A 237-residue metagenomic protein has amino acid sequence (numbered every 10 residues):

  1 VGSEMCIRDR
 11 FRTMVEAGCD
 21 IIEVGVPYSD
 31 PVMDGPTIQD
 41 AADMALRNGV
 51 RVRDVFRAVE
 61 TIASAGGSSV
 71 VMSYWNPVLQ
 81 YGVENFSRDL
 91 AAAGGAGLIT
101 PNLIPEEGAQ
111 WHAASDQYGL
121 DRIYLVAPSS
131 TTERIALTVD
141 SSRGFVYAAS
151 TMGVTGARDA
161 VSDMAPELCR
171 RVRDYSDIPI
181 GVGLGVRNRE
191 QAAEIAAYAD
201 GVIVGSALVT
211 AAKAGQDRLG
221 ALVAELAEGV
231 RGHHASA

Functional and structural regions predicted by a protein language model:
V1-I7: Short, small-residue-biased leader/transition segments that mark boundaries at the very start of proteins
R8-M14, S130-D140, V182, V186-V202: Catalytic cores of alpha/beta
G18-D20, L90-A96, A114-I123, D140-V146 (+1 more regions): Glycine-enriched alpha-helix->loop->beta-strand junction motifs that scaffold or abut catalytic
I21-P31, G95-I99, I104, V146-G156 (+2 more regions): Glycine-rich phosphate-binding active-site loops on the catalytic face of alpha/beta enzymes
S29-I38, R47-E60, V78-E84, T100-Q117 (+4 more regions): Active-site-adjacent beta->alpha loops and helix N-cap segments on the catalytic face of soluble alpha/beta enzymes
V55, L168-I178, R187-A237: Alpha/beta catalytic cores of nucleotide-metabolism and tRNA/nucleoside-modifying enzymes
S64-Y74, S115-L125, R173-G183: Short beta-strand/loop segments at the ligand-binding rim of alpha/beta enzyme cores
G119-G156: Histidine/lysine/aspartate-rich catalytic loop segments that bind and position anionic ligands
